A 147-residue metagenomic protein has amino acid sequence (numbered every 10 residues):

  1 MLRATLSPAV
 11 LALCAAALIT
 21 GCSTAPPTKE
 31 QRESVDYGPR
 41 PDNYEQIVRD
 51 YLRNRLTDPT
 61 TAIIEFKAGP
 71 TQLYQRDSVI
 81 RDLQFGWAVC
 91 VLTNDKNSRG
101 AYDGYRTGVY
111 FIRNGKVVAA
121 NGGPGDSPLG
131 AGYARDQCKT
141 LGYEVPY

Functional and structural regions predicted by a protein language model:
M1-L11: Bacterial N-terminal signal peptides that target proteins for export
L18-G21: C-terminal motif of bacterial Sec signal peptides marking the signal peptidase cleavage site
S23-Y147: Cystatin/cathelin-like cysteine-protease inhibitor module
